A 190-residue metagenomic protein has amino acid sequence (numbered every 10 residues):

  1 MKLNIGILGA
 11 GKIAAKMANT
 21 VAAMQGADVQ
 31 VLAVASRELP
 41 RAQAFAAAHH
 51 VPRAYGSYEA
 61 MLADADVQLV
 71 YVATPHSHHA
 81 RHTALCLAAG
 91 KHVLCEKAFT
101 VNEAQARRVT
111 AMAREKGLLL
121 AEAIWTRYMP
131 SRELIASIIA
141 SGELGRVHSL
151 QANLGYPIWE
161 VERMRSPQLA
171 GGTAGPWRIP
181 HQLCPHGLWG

Functional and structural regions predicted by a protein language model:
M1-H49: N-terminal Rossmann-like dinucleotide-binding module
M1-L3, L118, G145-H148: Nucleotide donor/acceptor-binding cores
A15, A80, R178: Residues forming the Rossmann-fold NAD(P)(H) cofactor-binding site
L32, P52, D66-Q68, H148: Conserved acidic residues
V51-Y58: Conserved SAM-binding strand-loop segment of SAM-dependent methyltransferases
L69, P75-H76, A80-R127, G142: Beta-strand-loop-alpha-helix segment that lines the small-molecule cofactor/substrate pocket of alpha/beta enzymes
A73-T74, L154: Glycine-rich, N-terminal phosphate-binding loop of Rossmann-like dinucleotide-binding domains
T126-G190: Predominantly a Rossmann-like dinucleotide-binding segment in NAD(P)-dependent oxidoreductases
